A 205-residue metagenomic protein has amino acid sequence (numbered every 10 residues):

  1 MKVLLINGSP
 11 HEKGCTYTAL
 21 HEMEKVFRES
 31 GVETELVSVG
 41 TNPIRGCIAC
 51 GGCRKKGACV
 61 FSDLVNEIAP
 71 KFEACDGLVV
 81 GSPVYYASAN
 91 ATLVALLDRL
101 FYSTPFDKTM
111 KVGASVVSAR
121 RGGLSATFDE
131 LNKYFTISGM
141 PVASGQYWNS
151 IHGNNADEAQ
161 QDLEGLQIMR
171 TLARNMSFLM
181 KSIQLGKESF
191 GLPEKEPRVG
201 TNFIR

Functional and structural regions predicted by a protein language model:
K2-S30: N-terminal beta1-alpha1 ligand-phosphate binding loop
K25-V32, G77, F101-P105, K133-M140 (+1 more regions): Generic secondary-structure signature for well-ordered alpha-helical cores
V32-N42: A short beta-strand-loop structural module common to alpha/beta enzyme folds
N42-F72, V199-R205: Cysteine-cluster motifs in flexible loop/terminal segments that predominantly coordinate metals
G57-Y147: Helix-loop-strand module that forms the ligand-binding subsite of alpha/beta enzymes
P141-R205: Glycine-rich phosphate/pyrophosphate-binding loop and the adjoining helix
